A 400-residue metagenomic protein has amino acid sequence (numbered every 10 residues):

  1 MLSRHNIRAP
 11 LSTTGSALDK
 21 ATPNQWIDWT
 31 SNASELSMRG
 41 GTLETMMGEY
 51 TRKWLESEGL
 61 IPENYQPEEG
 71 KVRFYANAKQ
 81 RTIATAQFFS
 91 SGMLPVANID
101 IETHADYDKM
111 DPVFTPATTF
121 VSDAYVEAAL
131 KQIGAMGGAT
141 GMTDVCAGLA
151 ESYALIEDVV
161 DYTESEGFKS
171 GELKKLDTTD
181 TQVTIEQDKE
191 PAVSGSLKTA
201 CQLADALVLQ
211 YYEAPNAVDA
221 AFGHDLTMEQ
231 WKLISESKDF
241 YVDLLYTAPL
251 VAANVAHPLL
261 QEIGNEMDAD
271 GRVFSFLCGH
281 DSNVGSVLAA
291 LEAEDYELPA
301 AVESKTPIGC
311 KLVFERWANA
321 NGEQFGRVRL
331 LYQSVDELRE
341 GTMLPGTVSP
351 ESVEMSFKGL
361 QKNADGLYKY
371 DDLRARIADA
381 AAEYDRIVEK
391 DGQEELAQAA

Functional and structural regions predicted by a protein language model:
M1-K71, N77-S275, G279-A400: Signature for phosphate-centric chemistry
